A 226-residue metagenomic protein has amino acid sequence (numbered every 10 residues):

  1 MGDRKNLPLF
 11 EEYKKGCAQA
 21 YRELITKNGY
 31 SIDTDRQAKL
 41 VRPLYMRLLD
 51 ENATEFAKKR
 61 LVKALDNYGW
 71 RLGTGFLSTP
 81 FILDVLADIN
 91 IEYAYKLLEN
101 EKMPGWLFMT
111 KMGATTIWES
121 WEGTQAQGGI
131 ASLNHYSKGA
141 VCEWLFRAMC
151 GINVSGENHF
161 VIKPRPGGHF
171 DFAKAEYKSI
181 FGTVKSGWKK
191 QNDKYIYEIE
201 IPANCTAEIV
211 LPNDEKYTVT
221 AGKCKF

Functional and structural regions predicted by a protein language model:
M1-G129, N213: Catalytic cores of carbohydrate-active enzymes
F10-G16, E92, K96-F226: Non-catalytic C-terminal accessory modules of carbohydrate-active enzymes
